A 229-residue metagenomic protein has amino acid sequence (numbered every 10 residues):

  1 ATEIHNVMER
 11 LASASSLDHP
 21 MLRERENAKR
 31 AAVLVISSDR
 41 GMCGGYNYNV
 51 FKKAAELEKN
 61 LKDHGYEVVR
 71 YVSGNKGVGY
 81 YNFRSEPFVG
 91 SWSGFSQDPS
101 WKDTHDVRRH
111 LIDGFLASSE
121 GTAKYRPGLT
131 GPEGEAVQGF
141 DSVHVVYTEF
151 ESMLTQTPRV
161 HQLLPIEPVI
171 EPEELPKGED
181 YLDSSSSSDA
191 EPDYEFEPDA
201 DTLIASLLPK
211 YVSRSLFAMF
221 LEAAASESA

Functional and structural regions predicted by a protein language model:
A1-S228: Conserved loop-to-helix interface motifs that mediate assembly, gating, or partner/ligand docking in ancient ring
